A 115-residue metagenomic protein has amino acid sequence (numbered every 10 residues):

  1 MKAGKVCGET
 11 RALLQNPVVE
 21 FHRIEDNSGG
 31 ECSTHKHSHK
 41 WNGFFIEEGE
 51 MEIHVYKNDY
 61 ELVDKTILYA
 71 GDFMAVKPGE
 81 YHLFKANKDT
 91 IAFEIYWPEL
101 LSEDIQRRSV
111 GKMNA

Functional and structural regions predicted by a protein language model:
M1-R23, E31-T34, K65-T66, A70 (+1 more regions): A short, N-terminal "cap"/entry segment at the start of jelly-roll beta-barrel domains of the cupin/DSBH fold
A3-G4, L83-A115: Double-stranded beta-helix
I24-F44: Short, well-structured hydrophobic secondary-structure segments
G29, E48, D89: ATP/adenylate-binding site constellation spanning eukaryotic-like Ser/Thr protein kinases, ABC-transporter
C32-T34, F44, I53-H54, A75-V76 (+2 more regions): Short beta-strand His + acidic residue motifs that chelate non-heme Fe in jelly-roll/DSBH and cupin folds
H39-N58: Glycine- and acidic-residue-biased ligand/ion/polar-headgroup-sensing regions
K57-G79: Short acidic-glycine-tyrosine-enriched beta hairpin
